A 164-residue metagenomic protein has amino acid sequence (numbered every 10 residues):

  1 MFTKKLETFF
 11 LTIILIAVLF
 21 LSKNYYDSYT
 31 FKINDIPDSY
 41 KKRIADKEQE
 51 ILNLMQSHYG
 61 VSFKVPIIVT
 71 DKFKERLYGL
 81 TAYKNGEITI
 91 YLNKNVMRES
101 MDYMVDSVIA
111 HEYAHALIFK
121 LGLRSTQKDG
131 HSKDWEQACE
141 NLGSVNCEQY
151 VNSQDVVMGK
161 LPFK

Functional and structural regions predicted by a protein language model:
T3-D35, R43-F63, K72-Y103, K120 (+1 more regions): Metalloprotease/metallohydrolase-associated module, dominated by Zn2+-dependent proteases
I68-V69: Surface-exposed or secretory-pathway low-complexity segments enriched in glycine-proline and Ser/Thr/acidic residues
S107-K120: Active-site recognition of the HExxH zinc-binding catalytic motif
